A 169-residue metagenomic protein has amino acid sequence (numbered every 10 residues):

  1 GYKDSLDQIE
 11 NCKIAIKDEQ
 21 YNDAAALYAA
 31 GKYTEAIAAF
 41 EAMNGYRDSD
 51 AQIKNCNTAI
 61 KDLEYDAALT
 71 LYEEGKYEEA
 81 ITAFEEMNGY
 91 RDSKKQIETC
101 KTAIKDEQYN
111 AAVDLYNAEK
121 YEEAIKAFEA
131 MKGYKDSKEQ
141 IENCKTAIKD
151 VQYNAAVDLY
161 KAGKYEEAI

Functional and structural regions predicted by a protein language model:
G1-K3, D7-I169: Thr-biased low-complexity repeat/linker tracts and other Thr-enriched repetitive architectures
